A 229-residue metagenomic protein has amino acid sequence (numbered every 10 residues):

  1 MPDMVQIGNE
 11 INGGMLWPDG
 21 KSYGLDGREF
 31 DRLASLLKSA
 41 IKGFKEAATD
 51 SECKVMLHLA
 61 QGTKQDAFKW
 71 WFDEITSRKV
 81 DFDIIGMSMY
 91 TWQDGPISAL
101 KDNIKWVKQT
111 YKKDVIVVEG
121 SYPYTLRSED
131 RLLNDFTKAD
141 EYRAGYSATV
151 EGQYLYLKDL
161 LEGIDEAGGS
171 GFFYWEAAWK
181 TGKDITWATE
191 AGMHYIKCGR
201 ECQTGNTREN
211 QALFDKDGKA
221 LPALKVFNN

Functional and structural regions predicted by a protein language model:
M1-F82, G95-K105, T110, W187-Y195: Active-site cleft segment of glycoside hydrolase catalytic domains centered on the general acid/base Glu
I7-N12, H58-T63, M87-W92, G120-P123 (+1 more regions): Active-site beta-loop-alpha junctions enriched in small/polar residues
G27-R28, Y90-T91, S147-A148: Short, contiguous strand/loop micro-motifs
E52-K54, D114, G171: Proline-centered loop/turn at the N-terminus of a beta-strand
F72-L132, A139-R143: Flexible, glycine-rich surface segments
D102, W106-Q109, T125-K138, Y142-D159 (+3 more regions): Aromatic-rich peripheral "rim/lid" segments of glycoside hydrolase catalytic domains that contact and position glycan
